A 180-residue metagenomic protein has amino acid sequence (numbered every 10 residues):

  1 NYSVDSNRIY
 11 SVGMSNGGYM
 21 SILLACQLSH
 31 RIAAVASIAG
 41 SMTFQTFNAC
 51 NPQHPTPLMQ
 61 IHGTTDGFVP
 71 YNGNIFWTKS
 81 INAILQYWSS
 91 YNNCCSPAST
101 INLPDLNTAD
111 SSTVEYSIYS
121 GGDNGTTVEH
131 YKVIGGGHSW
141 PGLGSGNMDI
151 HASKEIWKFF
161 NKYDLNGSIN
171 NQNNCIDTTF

Functional and structural regions predicted by a protein language model:
N1-N16, C26-R31, L103: Gly/Ser-rich "nucleophile elbow"/oxyanion-hole loop immediately N-terminal to the catalytic nucleophile in hydrolases
S3, A25-A33, Q86-N93, N161-L165: Sec-exported extracytoplasmic/periplasmic mature domains
M14-L23, F68: Glycine-rich nucleophile elbow surrounding the catalytic serine of serine-hydrolase chemistry
A33-G125: The feature captures the conserved acid-bearing segment of alpha/beta-hydrolase catalytic domains
G137-S145: Catalytic histidine-centered segment of alpha/beta-hydrolase-like enzymes
M148-G167: Catalytic active-site module of serine/aspartate enzymes centered on a nucleophile-bearing elbow/loop
N166-F180: Residue-level detector of functionally pivotal "anchor" positions at catalytic/ligand-binding pockets or at interdomain
